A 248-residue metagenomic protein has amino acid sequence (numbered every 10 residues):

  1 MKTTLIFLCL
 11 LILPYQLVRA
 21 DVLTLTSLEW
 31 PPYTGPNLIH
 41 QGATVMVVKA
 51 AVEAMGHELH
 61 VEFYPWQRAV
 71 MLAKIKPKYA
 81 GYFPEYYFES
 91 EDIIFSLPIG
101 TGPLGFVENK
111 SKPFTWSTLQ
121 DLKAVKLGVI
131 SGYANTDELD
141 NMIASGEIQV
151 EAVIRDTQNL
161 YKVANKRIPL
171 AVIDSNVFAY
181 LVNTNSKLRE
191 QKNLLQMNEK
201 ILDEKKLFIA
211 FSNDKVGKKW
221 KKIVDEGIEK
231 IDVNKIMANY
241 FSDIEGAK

Functional and structural regions predicted by a protein language model:
A20-Y86, E91, V153, D243-I244: Extracytoplasmic small-molecule ligand-binding "clamshell" domains of the periplasmic binding protein/Venus flytrap
S27-E29, G102-L104, R189-D225: Periplasmic-binding protein-like
L38-A50, K110-S145, N159-Y161, N176: Bilobed "Venus flytrap"/periplasmic-binding protein-like clamshell domains and structurally analogous long
V45-A54, A124-K126, Y133, K206-F241: Extended ligand-binding regions for polar small-molecule ligands
E58-P65, E147-D156, K162, E199: Short beta-strand-to-loop elements that line the ligand-binding cleft of bilobed periplasmic-binding protein-like
V61-L122, A134-N135, Q196-L202: Acidic, polar ligand-binding/catalytic clefts
F63, Q67-K78, I94, Q120 (+2 more regions): Short helices/loops that flank or line small-molecule/ion binding pockets
A134-E151, E190-Q191, D225-K248: Ligand-binding clefts/hinges and TM-proximal coupling segments of bilobed small-molecule sensing domains
